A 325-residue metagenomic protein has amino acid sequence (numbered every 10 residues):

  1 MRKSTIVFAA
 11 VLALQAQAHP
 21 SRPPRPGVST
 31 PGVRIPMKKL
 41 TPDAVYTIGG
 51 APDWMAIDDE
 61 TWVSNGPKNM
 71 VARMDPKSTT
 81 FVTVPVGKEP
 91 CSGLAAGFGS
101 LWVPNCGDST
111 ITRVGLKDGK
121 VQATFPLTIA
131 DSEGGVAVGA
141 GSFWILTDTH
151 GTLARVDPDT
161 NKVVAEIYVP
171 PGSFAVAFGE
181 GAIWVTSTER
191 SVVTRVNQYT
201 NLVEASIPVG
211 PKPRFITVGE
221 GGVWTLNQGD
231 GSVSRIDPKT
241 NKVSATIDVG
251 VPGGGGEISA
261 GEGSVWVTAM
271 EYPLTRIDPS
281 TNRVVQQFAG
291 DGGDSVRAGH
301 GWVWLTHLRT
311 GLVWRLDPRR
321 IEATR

Functional and structural regions predicted by a protein language model:
T5-Q15: Bacterial N-terminal signal peptides
Q15-R325: Predominantly soluble domains enriched in secretory-pathway, periplasmic, or organellar proteins
